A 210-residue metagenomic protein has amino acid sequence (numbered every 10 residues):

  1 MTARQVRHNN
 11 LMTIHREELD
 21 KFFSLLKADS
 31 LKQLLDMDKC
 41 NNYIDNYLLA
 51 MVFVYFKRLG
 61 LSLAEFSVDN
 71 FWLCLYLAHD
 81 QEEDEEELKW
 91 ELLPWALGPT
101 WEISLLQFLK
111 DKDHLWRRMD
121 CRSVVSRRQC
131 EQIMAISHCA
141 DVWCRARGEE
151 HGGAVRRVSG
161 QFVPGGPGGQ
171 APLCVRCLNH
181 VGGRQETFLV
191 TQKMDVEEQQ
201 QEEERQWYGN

Functional and structural regions predicted by a protein language model:
M1-F66, D80-E91, L109-N210: Acidic, Ser/Thr/Pro-rich regulatory low-complexity segments at or just upstream of the first helical elements of major
P94-K112: Short, mixed-charge aromatic SLiMs
